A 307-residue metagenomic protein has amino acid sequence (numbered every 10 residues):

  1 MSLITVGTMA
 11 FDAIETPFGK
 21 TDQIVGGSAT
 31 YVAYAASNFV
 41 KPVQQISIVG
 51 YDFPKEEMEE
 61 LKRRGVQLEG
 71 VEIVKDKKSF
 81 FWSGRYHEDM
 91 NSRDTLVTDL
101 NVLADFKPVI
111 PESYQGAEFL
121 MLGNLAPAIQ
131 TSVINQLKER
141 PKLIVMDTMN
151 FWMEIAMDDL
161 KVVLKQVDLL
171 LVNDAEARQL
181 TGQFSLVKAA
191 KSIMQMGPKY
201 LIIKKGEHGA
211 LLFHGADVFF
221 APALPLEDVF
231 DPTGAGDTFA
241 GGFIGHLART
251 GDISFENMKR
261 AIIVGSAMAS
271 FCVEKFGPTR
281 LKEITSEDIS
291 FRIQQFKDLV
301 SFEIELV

Functional and structural regions predicted by a protein language model:
M1-I4: Extreme N-terminal starter segment of soluble prokaryotic enzymes
F11-Q23, F39-M121, N135-R140, S290-L306: Conserved N-terminal subdomain of the carbohydrate kinase-like
G19-Y34: Short catalytic helix/loop segments, enriched in acidic residues and glycine and frequently bearing histidine
A33-P42, H246-A248: Alpha-helix C-terminal capping segments
Y34, W82-R85, G209-F213: Short beta-strand scaffold segments in enzyme catalytic cores
E57, I129-Q136, D158-V162: A short acidic, amphipathic alpha-helical/loop segment
K138-P141, W152-F220: Conserved phosphate/ATP/ADP-binding segment of small-molecule kinases
L186-V307: Conserved phosphate-binding/catalytic region of the ribokinase-like
